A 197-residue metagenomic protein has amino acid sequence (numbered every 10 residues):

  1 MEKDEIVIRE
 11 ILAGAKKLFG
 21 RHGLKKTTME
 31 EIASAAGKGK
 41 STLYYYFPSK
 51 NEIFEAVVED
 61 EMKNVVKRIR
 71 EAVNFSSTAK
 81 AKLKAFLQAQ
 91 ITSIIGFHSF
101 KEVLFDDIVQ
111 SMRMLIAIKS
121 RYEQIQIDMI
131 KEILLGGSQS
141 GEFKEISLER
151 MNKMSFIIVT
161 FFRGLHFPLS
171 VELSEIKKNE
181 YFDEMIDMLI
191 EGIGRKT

Functional and structural regions predicted by a protein language model:
M1-I6, T197: N-terminal intrinsically disordered/low-complexity leader segments
V7-A15, I32, V57-E61, V65 (+1 more regions): Generic hydrophobic, amphipathic alpha-helix propensity
E10, L18-E52, A56: Helix-turn-helix
L12, F54, V58, M62 (+2 more regions): Amphipathic, non-transmembrane alpha-helical scaffold segments
A56, D60, K67-G96, M154-I158: Hydrophobic alpha-helical connector segments
A81, S120-E123, S138-I157, I176-E180: All-alpha amphipathic helical-bundle segments outside canonical DNA-binding/catalytic cores that form hydrophobic
I91-K131, Q139-E142, I146-L148: Short secondary-structure transition hinges
T92, D128-Q139, F156-V159, G164-T197: C-terminal peripheral helix-coil segments that are non-catalytic and often amphipathic
